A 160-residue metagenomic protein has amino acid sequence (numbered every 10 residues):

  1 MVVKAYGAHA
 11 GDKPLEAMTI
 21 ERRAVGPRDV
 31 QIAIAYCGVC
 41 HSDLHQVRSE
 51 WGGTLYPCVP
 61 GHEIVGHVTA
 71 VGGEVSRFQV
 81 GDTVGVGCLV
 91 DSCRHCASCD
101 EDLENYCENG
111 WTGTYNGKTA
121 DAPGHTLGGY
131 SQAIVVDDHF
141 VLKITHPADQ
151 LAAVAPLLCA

Functional and structural regions predicted by a protein language model:
M1-Y6: Short structural boundary motif marking the start of a folded domain
A8, A17, E21-R22, V71 (+2 more regions): Hydrophobic residues in beta-strands and at strand termini
D12-A17, H41-S42: Short N-terminal binding/cap micro-motifs at the start of the first secondary-structure element
R23-C37, E50-D100, L127-G128, T145-P147: Glycine-rich beta-strand-centered segment in the early N-terminal region that forms part of a ligand/cofactor-binding
S42, V86-L89, L158-C159: Glycine-rich phosphate/pyrophosphate-binding beta-alpha loops
S42-R48: Cytochrome P450 core scaffold surrounding the K-helix E-X-X-R motif and the conserved "meander" helix-loop region
L44, R77, Y106-G110: Short, solvent-exposed secondary-structure boundary/capping segments
C93-A160: NAD(P)H dinucleotide-binding glycine-rich loop of Rossmann-like/cofactor-binding domains, especially the beta1-alpha1
